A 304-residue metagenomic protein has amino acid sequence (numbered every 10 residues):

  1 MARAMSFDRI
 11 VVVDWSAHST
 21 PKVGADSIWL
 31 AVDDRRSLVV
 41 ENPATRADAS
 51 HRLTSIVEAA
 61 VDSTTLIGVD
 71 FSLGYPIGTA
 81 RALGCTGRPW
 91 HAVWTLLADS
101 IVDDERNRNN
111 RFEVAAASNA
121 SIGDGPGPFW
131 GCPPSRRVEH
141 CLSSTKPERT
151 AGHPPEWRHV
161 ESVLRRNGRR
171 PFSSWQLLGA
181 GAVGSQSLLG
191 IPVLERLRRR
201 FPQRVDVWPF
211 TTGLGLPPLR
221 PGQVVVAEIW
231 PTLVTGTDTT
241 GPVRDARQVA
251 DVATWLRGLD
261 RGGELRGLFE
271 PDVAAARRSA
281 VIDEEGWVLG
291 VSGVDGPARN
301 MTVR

Functional and structural regions predicted by a protein language model:
A2-R9, W15-L66, F71-R304: RNase H-like (RuvC/DEDD) metal-dependent nuclease/polynucleotide-processing core
